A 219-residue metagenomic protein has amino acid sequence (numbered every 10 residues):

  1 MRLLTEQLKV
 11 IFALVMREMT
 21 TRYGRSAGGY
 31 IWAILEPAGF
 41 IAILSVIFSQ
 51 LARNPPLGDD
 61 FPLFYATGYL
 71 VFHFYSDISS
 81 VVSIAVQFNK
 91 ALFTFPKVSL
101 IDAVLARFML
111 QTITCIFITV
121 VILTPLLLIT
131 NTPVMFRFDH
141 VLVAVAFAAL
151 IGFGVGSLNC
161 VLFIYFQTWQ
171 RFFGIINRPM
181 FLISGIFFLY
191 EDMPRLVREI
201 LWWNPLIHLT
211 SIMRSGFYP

Functional and structural regions predicted by a protein language model:
M1-P219: Hydrophobic transmembrane alpha-helices and immediately adjacent juxtamembrane helices of multi-pass inner-membrane
